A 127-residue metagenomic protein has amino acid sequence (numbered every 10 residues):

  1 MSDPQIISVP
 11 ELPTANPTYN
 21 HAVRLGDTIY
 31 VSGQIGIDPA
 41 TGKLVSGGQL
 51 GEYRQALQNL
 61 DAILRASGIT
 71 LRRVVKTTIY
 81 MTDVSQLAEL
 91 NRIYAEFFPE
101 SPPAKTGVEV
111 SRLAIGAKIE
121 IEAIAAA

Functional and structural regions predicted by a protein language model:
S2-A127: Short, polar/acidic, helix-capping and beta-turn segments at strand->helix junctions that line the mouths
